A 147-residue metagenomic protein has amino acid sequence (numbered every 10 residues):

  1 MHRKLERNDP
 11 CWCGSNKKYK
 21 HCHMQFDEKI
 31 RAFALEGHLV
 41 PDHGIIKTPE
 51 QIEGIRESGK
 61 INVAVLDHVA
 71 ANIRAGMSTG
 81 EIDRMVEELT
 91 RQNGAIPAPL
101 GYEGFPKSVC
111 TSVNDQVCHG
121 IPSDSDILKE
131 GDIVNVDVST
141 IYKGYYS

Functional and structural regions predicted by a protein language model:
R3-R7, S15-S147: Active-site neighborhoods and metal-handling regions in enzymes and metal-associated proteins
C11: Short cysteine-rich clusters marking metal-coordination/redox-active sites
